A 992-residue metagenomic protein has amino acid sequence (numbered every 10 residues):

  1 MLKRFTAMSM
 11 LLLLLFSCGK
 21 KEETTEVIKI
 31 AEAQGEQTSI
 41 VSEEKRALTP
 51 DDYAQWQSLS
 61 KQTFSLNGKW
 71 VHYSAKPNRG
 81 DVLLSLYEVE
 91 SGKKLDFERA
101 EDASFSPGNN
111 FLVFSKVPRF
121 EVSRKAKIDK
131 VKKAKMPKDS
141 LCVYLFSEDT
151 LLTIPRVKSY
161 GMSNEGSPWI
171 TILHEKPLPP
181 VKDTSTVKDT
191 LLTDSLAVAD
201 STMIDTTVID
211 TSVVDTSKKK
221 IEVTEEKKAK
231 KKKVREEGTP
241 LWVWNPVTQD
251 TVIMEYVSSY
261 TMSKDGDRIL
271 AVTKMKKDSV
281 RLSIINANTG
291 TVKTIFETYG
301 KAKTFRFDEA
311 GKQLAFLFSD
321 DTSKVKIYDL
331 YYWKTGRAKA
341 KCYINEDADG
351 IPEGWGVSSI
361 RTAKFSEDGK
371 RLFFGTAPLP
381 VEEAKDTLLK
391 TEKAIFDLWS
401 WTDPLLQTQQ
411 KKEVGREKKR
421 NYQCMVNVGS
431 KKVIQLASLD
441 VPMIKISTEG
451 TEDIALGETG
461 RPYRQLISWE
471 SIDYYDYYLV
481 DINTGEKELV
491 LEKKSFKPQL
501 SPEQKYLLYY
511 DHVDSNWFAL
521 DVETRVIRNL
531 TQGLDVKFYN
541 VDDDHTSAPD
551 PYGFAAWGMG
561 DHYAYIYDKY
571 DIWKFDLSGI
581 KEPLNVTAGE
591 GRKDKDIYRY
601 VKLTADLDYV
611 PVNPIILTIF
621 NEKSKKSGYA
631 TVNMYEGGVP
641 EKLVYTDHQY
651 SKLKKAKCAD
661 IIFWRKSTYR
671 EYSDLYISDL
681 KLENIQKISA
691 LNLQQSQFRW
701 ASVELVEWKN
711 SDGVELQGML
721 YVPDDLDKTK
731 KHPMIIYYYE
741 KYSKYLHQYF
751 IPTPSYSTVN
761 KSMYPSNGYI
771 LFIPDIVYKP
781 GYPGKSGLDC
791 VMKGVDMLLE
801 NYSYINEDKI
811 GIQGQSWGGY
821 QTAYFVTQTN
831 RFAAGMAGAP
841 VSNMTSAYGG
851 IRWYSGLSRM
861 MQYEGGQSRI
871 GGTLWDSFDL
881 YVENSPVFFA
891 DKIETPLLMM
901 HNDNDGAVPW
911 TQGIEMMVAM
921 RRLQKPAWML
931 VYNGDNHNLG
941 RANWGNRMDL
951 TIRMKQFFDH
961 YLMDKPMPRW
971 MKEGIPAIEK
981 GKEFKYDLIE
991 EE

Functional and structural regions predicted by a protein language model:
M1-Q34, V841, G850, S858 (+1 more regions): Bacterial Sec-dependent N-terminal signal peptides
R4, S359-T362, E413, H562 (+9 more regions): Hydrophobic alpha-helical scaffolding
A7-S9, C18-I662, S667-S673, S678 (+2 more regions): Beta-propeller folds
W70, D102-S104, R119-F120, P177-L178 (+6 more regions): Solvent-exposed loop/turn segments at secondary-structure junctions within structured extracellular/periplasmic domains
I360, G369, Y552, D561 (+19 more regions): Active-site lining segments that contact anionic ligands and/or coordinate catalytic metals
G460, F620, S667, Y737-K741 (+2 more regions): Glycine-rich His-Gly loop
G533-D542, K681-N684, A690-K809, Q813-Q815 (+1 more regions): Cap/lid segment of the alpha/beta-hydrolase catalytic domain
I751-E992: Active-site-proximal cap/loop segments of hydrolase catalytic domains
